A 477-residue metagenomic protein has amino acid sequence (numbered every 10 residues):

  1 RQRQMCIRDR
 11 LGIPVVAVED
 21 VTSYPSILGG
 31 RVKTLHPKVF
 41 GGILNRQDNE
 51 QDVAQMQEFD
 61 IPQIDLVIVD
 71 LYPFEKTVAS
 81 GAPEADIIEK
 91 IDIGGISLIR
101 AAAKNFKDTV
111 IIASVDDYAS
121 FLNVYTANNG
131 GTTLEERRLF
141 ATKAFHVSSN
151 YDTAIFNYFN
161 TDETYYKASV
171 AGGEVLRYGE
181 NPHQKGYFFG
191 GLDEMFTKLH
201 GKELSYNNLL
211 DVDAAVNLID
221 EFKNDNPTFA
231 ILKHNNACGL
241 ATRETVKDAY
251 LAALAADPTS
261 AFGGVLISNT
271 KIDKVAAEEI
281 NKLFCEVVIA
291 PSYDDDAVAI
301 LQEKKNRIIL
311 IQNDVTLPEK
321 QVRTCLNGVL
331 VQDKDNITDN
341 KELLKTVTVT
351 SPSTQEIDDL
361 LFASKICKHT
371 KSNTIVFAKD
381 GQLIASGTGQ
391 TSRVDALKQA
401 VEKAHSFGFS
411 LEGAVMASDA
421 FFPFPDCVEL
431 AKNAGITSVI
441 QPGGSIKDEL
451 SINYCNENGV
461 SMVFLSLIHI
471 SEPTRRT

Functional and structural regions predicted by a protein language model:
Q2-R3, I7-R8, I468-T477: Single conserved hydrophobic/aromatic residue that forms the stacking wall/gate of nucleotide- or nucleobase-binding
Q4, D9-F74: Glycine-rich nucleotide/cofactor/substrate-binding loop typically near the N-terminus or early in the first domain
M5-C6, D116-I300, K304-K334, E356-A363 (+1 more regions): Active-site loops and adjacent core secondary-structure elements that bind or stabilize anionic groups
Q47-I96, R100-A102, S351-T354: Active-site/ligand-binding-proximal alpha/beta "capping" segment
C238-P258, Q382-V428: Glycine- and Gly-Pro-enriched alpha-helical subdomains that act as flexible, kink-prone "lid/hinge" or packing modules
L266-I267, D273-K282, F407-D448: Cysteine/selenocysteine-centered motifs that mediate thiol-based redox chemistry or coordinate metal-sulfur cofactors
C285-A290, D295-D296, L301, K305-R307 (+1 more regions): C-terminal binding/interaction regions
